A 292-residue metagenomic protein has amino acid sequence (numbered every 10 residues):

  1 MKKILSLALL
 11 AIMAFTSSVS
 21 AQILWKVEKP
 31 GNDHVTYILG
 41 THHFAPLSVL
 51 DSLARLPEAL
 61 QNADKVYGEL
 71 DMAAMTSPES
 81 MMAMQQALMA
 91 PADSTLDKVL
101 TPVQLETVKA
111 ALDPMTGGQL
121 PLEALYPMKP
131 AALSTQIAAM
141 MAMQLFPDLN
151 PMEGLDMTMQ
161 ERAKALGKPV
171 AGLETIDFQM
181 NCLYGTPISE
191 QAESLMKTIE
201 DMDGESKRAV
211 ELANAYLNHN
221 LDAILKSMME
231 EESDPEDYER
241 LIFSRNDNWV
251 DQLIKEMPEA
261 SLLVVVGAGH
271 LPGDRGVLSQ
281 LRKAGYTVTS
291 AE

Functional and structural regions predicted by a protein language model:
K2-L10: Sec-dependent signal peptide recognition, specifically the positively charged N-region followed immediately by
L9, S48, D274: Active-site-proximal flexible loops/turns
F15-A21: Sec/Tat signal peptide C-region and signal peptidase I cleavage site
S17, L56, D234-P235, R282: A short hydrophobic/aromatic micro-motif that marks alpha-helical segments and, especially, helix-coil
I23-S233, R240: Structured, acidic catalytic/metal-binding patches in enzyme active sites
P235-E292: A cross-kingdom marker for long, charged
